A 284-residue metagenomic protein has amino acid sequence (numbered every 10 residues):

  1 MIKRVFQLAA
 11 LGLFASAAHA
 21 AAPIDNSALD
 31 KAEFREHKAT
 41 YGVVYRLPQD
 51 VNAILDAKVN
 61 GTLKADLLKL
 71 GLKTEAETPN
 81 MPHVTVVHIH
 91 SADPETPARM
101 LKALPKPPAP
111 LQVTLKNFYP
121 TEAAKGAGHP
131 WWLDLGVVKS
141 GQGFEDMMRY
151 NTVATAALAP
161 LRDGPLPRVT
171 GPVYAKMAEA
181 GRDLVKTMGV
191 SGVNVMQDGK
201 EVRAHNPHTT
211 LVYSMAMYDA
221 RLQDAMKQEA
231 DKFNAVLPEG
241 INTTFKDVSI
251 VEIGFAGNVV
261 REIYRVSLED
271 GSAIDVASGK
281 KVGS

Functional and structural regions predicted by a protein language model:
M1, H19-A22: N-terminal targeting/docking segments
M1-Q7: Bacterial N-terminal signal peptides that target proteins for export
L8-A17: Bacterial N-terminal signal peptides
A21-G128, V137-K246, E252-S284: Basic, often amphipathic N-terminal segments
